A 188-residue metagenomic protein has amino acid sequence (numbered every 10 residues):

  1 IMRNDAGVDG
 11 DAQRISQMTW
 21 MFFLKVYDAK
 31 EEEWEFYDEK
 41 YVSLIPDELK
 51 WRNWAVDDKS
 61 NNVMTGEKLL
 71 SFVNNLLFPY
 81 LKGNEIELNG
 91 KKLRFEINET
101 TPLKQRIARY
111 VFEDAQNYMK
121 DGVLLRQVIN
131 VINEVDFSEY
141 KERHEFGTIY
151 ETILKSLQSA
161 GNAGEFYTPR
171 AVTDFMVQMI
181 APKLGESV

Functional and structural regions predicted by a protein language model:
I1-L184: Non-catalytic, mostly N-terminal accessory regions of nucleic-acid modification and defense proteins
E186-V188: A phosphate-binding catalytic loop at a beta-strand-loop-alpha-helix junction that coordinates phosphoryl groups
